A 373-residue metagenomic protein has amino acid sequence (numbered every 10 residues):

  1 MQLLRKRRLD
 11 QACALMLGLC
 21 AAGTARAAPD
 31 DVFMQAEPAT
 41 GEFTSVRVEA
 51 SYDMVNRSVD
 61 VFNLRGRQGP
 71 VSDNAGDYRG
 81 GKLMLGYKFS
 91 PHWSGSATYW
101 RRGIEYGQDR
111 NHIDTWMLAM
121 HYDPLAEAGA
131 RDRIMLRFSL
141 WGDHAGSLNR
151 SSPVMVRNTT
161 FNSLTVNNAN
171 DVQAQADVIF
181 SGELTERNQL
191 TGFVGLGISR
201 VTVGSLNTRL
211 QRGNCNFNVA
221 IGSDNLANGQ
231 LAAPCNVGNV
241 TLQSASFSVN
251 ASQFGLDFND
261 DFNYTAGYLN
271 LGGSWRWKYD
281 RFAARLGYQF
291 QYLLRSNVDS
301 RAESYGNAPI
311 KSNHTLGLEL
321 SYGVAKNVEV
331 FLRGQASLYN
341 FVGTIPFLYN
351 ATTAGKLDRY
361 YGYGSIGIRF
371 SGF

Functional and structural regions predicted by a protein language model:
A12-A22: Bacterial N-terminal signal peptides
R26-R57, A126-R131, G372-F373: Outer-membrane beta-barrel biogenesis signature
V48-N56, A97-R101, L136-H144, G192-R200 (+2 more regions): Transmembrane beta-barrel strands of outer-membrane/channel proteins
V59-N63, P70-G76, I104-I113, W141-A174 (+4 more regions): Extracellular/periplasm-exposed beta-strand and loop segments of Gram-negative cell-envelope proteins, dominated by
V71-Y106, M117, S199-R200: Glycine- and aromatic-enriched membrane insertion/assembly motifs of diderm outer-membrane and organelle channel
M84-L85, A119-H121, Q175-I179, N270-R276 (+2 more regions): Outer-membrane beta-barrel architecture
P91-A97, A126-L136, R187-L190, D280-L286 (+2 more regions): Repeated loop/turn-to-beta-strand initiation elements of outer-membrane beta-barrel proteins
M117-P124, K356-F373: Outer-membrane beta-barrel "beta-signal"
